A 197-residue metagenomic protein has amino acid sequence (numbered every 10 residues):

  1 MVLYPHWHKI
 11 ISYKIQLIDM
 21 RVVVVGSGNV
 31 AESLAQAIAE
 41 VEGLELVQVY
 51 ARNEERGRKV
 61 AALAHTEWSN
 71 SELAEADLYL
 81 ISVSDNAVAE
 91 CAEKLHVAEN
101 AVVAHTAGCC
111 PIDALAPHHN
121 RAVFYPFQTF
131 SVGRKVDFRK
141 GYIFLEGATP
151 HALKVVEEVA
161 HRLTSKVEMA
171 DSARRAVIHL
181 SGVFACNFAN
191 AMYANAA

Functional and structural regions predicted by a protein language model:
V2-L3: Intrinsically disordered, low-complexity segments enriched in serine/proline and basic residues
Y13-W68: NAD(P)+-binding Rossmann beta1-loop-alpha1 motif at the extreme N-terminus of oxidoreductases
M20, L44-E45, H65-T66, A101-V102 (+3 more regions): A structural micro-motif
E54-K59, T66-V136: Rossmann-like NAD(P)(H) cofactor-binding subdomain of soluble oxidoreductases
R56-L63, K135-A197: Internal alpha-helical scaffold of NAD(P)-dependent oxidoreductase catalytic cores
